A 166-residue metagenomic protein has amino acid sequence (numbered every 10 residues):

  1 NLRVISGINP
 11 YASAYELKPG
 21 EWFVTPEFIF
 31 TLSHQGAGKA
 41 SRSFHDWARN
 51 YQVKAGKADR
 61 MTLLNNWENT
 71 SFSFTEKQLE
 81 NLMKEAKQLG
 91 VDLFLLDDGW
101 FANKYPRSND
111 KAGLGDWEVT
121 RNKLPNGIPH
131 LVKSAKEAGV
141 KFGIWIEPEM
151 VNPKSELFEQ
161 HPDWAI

Functional and structural regions predicted by a protein language model:
N1-V53, S73: Beta-strand-rich recognition/accessory modules
K57-I166: Aromatic-lined carbohydrate-binding/catalytic grooves of carbohydrate-active enzymes
